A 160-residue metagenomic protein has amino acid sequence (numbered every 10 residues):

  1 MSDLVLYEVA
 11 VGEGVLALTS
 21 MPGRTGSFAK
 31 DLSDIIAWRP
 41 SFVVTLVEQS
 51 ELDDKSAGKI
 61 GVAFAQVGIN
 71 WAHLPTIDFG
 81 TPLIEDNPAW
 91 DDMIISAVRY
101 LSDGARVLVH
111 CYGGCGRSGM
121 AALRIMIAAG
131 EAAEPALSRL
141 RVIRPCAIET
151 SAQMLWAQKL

Functional and structural regions predicted by a protein language model:
M1-V11: Short beta-strand/loop segment at the start of cytosolic alpha/beta domains
L6-E8, G61, A105, G116: Homeobox/homeodomain signature
E13-R106, A129-W156: Cysteine-based protein phosphatase catalytic domain of the PTP/DSP
L101-L123, I127: A phosphate-binding catalytic loop at a beta-strand-loop-alpha-helix junction that coordinates phosphoryl groups
Q158-L160: Short beta-strand-to-coil "C-cap" segments at the C-terminal boundary of structured domains/repeats, marking
